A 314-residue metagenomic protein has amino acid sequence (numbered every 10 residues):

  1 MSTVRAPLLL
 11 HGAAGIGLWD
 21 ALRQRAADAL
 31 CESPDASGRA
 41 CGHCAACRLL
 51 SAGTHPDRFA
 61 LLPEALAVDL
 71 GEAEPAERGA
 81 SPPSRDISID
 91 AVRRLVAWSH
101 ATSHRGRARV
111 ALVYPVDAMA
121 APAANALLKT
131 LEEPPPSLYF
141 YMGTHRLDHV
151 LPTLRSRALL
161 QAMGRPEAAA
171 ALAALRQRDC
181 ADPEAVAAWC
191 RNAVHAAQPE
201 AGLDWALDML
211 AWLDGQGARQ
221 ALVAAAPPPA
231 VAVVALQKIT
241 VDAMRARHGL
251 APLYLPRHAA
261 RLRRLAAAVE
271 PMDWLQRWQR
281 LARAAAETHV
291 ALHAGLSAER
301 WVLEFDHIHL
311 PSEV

Functional and structural regions predicted by a protein language model:
M1-G38, A46-L49, H100, P136-Y139 (+1 more regions): Charged, glycine-rich active-site and insertion segments that engage polyanionic ligands
M1-P122: Clamp-loader machinery-focused feature within the broader ASCE/P-loop NTPase space
A97, K129, A173: Replace "anionic and nucleotidyl ligands
A111-Y114, L127, L138-T144: Structural recognition of the conserved hydrophobic beta-strand(s) that form the central parallel beta-sheet of P-loop
A118-M119, E133, H149: Residues immediately C-terminal
A121-A124, L310: Short N-terminal helix/helix-N-cap motif within the alpha/beta-hydrolase-1
